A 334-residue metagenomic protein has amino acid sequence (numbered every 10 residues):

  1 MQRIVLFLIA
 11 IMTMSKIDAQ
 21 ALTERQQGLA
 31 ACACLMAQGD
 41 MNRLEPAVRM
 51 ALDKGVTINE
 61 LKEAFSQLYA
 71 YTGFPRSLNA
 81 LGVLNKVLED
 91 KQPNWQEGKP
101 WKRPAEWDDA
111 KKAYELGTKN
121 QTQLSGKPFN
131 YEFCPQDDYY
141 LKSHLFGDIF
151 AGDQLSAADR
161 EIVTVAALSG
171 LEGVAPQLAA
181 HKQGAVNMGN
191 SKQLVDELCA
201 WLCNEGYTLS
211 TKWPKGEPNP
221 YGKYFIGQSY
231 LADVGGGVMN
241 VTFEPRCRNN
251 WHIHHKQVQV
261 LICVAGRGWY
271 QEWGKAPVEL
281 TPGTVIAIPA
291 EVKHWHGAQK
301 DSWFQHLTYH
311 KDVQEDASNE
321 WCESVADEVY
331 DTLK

Functional and structural regions predicted by a protein language model:
M1-A21: Bacterial Sec-dependent N-terminal signal peptides
I17-R25, A37-K54, I58-E60, Y69-A157 (+4 more regions): Acidic, glycine/proline-rich low-complexity segments that act as flexible tails and inter-domain linkers
Q27-L35, L61-F65, D159-S169: Short, structured motif recognition centered on aromatic/hydrophobic residues
L209-G237, N250-W251, E320-K334: A short, N-terminal "cap"/entry segment at the start of jelly-roll beta-barrel domains of the cupin/DSBH fold
M239-H254: Conserved short histidine dyad/triad with adjacent acidic residue
F243-R246, L280-D301: Conserved metal-binding segment of the jelly-roll/cupin
R248, H255-P282, V292: A short beta-strand-loop-beta hairpin characteristic of the jelly-roll/cupin
W269, A290-A317: Ligand-binding loop in jelly-roll beta-barrel domains
